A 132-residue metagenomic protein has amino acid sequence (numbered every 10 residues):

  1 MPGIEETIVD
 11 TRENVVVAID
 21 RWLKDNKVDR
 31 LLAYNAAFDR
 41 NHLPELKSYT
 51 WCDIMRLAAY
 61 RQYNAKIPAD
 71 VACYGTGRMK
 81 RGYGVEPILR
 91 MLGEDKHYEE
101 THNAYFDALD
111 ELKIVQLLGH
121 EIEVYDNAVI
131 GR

Functional and structural regions predicted by a protein language model:
M1-Y49, T76-M79, V85-L92: Conserved non-catalytic scaffold segment of RNase H-like nuclease domains
R30-A33, H42, C73-R132: Acidic, Mg2+-coordinating catalytic module of metal-dependent nucleases/exonucleases that use a two-metal-ion mechanism
D39, D53, D107: Acidic active-site catalytic centers that drive phospho-/nucleotidyl reactions and related ester hydrolyses
L43, K47, R61-N64, V115: Short, function-defining helix-loop hinge/capping sites that tune catalysis or transport
C52-M79: Short alpha-helix plus adjacent loop in nuclease-associated cores
